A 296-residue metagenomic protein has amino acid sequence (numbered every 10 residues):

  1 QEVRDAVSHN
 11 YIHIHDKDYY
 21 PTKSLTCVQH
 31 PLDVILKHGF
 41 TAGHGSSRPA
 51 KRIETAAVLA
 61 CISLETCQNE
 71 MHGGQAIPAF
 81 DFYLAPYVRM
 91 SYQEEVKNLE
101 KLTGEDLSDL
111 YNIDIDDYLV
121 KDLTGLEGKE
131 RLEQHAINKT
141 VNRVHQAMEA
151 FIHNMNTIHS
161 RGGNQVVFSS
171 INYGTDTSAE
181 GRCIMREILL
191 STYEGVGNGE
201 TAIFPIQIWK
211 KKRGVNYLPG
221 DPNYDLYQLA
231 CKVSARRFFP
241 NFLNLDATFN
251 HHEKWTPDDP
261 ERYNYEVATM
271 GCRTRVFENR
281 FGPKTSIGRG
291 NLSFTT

Functional and structural regions predicted by a protein language model:
Q1-T296: Conserved catalytic cores of very large enzyme subunits
